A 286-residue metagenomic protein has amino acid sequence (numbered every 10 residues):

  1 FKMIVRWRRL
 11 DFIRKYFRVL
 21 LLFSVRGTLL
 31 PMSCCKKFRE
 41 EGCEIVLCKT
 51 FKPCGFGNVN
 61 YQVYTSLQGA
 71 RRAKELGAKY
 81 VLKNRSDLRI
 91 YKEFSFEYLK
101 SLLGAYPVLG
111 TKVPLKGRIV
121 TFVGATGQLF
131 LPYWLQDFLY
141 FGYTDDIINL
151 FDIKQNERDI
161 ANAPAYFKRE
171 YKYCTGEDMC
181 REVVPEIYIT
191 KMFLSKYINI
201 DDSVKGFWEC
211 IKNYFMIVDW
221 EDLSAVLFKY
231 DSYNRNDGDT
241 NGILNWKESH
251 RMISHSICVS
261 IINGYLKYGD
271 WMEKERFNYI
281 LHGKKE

Functional and structural regions predicted by a protein language model:
F1-N84, L88-E286: ER/Golgi luminal nucleotide-sugar-dependent glycosyltransferases, focusing on the catalytic module
